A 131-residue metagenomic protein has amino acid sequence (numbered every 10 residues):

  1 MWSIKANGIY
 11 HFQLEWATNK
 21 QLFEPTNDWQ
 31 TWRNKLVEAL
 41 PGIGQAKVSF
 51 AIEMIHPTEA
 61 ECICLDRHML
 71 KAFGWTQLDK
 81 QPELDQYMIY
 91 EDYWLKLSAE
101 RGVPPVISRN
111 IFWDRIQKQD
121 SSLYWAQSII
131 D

Functional and structural regions predicted by a protein language model:
M1-F12: Non-catalytic DNA-binding core/recognition domains of DNA-processing enzymes
H11-D131: C-terminal accessory module of base-excision DNA glycosylases/AP lyases that mediates lesion recognition and DNA
